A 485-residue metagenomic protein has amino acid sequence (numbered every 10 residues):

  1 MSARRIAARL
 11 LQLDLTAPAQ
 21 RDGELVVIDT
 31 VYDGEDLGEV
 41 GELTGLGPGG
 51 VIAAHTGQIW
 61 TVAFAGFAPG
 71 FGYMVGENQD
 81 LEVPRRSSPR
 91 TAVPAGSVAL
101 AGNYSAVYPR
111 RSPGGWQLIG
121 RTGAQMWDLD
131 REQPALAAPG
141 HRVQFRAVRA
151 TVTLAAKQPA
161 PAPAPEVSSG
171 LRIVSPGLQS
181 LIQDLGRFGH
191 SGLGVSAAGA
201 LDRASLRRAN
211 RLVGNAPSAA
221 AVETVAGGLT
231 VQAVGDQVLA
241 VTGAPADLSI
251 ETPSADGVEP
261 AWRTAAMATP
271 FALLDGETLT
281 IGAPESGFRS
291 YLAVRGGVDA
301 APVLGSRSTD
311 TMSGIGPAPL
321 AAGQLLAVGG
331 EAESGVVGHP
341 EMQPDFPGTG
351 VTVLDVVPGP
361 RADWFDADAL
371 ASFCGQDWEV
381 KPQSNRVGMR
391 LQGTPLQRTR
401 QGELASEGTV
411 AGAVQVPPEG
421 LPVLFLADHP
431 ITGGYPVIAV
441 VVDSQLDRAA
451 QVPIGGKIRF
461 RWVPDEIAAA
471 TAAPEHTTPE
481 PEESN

Functional and structural regions predicted by a protein language model:
M1-N485: Conserved "landmark" site that anchors the functional core of diverse proteins
